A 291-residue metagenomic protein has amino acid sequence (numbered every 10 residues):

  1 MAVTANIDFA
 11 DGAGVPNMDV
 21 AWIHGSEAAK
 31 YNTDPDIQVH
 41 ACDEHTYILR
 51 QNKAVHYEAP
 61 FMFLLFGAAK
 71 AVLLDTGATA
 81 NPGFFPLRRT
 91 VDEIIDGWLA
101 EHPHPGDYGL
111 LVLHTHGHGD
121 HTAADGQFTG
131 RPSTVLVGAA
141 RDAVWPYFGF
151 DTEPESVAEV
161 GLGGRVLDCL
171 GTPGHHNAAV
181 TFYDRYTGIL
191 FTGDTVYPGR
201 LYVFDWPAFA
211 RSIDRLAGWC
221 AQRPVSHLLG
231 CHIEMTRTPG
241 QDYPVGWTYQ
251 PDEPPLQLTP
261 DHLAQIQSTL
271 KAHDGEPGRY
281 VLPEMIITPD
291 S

Functional and structural regions predicted by a protein language model:
A2-N32, D214-S291: Accessory terminal helices/loops
V3-N6, E159, G171-G174: Flexible, surface-exposed loop/gating regions in the mature catalytic domains of secreted/periplasmic hydrolases
A10, A78-D168: Active-site HxH/HxHxD metal-binding segment of metal-dependent hydrolases
Y31, V55-E58, P173-H175: A short catalytic or substrate-binding loop motif that flags glycine-/basic-rich loops and adjacent residues that bind
P35-A100, F182-T195: Conserved beta-strand hairpin/beta-sheet module of binuclear metal-dependent hydrolase folds, prominently
Q38-C42, L65, S156-G163, Y280: Short acidic-hydrophobic surface loop/beta-edge motif
Y47, L111-L113, V137, L170 (+2 more regions): Hydrophobic/aromatic beta-strand patches that form the interior of the parallel beta-sheet core in alpha/beta enzyme
A71, A78-A80, F85, V166-G171 (+1 more regions): Metallo-beta-lactamase
